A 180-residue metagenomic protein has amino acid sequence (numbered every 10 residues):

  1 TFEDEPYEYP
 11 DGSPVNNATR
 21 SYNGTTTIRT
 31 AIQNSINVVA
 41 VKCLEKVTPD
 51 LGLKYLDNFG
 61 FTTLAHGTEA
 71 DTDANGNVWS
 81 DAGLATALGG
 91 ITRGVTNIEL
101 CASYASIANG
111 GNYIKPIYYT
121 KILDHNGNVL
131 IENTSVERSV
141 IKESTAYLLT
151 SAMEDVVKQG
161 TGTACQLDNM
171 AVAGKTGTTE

Functional and structural regions predicted by a protein language model:
F2-G52, G83, H125-T150, E154-D155: Conserved catalytic neighborhood of penicillin-recognizing serine enzymes
E5, L84-T86, I117-T120: Extracytoplasmic/periplasmic beta-strand context in beta-sandwich domains, especially the cupredoxin/COX2 CuA-binding
Y7-P10, N37-V39, T62-T63, R93-G94 (+2 more regions): Solvent-exposed loop/turn segments at secondary-structure junctions within structured extracellular/periplasmic domains
Y9, V47, L51, L56-L64 (+3 more regions): A generic secondary-structure signal for well-formed alpha-helical elements
P14-A18, T48-C101: Mid-domain, small-residue-enriched loop/turn segments at the edges of structured enzyme/sensor domains
A40, A87, A173: Short catalytic-loop micro-motif centered on adjacent basic/acidic residues
L44-K46, K54-F59, G67-D71, W79 (+2 more regions): Short coil/turn segments at secondary-structure boundaries
R93-E180: A penicillin-recognizing enzyme superfamily signal
